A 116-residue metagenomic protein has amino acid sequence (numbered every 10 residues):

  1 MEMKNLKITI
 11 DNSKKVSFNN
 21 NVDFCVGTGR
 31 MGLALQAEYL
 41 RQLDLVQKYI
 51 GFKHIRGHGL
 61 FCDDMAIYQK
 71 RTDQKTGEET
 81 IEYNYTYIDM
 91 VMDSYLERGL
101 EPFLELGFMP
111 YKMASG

Functional and structural regions predicted by a protein language model:
M1-K53, G57-L60: Mature N-terminal, pre-catalytic/accessory segment of carbohydrate-active enzymes
I50-G116: Substrate-binding cleft and catalytic face of glycoside hydrolase catalytic domains, especially the flexible beta-alpha
